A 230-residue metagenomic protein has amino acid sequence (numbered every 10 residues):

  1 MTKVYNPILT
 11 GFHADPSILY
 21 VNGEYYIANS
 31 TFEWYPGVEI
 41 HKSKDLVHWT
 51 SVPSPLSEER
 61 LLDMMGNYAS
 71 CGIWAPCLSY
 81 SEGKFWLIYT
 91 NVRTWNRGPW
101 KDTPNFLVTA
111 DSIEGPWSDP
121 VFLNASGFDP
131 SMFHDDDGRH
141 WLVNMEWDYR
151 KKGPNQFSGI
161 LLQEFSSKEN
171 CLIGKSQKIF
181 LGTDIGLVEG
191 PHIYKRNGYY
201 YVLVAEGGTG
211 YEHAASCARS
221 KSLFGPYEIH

Functional and structural regions predicted by a protein language model:
M1-H230: Carbohydrate-active catalytic/glycan-binding domains of CAZyme proteins, especially the secreted or lumenal ectodomains
